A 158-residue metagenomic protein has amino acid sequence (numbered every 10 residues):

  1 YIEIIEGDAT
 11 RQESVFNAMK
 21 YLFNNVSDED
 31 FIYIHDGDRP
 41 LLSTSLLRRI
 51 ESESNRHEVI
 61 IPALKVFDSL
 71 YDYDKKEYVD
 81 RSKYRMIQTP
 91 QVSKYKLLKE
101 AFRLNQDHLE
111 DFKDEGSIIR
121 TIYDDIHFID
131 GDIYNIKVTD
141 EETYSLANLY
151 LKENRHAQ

Functional and structural regions predicted by a protein language model:
Y1, R56-H57, Y123-D125: A generic structural signal for alpha->beta connector loops
Y1-I2, Y84: Short, conserved active-site loop motifs that form the nucleotide-linked donor/cofactor pocket
I2-T10: A short, structured active-site edge motif that brings together acidic residues
E6, L64, D130: Short loop/edge segments at beta-strand edges and connector loops that shape dinucleotide/nucleotide cofactor-binding
A9-D74, Q88: Conserved beta-loop-beta/alpha segment of the NTase-like Rossmann-fold superfamily that binds/positions NTPs
D72-V79, Y84: Conserved catalytic core of nucleotide-sugar-dependent glycosyltransferases
M86-Q158: Conserved alpha/beta core of the MobA/IspD/sugar-nucleotide pyrophosphorylase nucleotidyltransferase superfamily
